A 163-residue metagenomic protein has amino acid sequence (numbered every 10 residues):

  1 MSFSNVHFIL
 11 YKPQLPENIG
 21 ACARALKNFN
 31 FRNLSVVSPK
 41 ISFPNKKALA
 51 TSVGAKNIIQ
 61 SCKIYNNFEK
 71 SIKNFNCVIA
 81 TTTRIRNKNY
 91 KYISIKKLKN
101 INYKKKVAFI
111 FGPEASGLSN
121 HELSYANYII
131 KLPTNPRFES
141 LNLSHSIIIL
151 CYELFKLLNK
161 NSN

Functional and structural regions predicted by a protein language model:
M1-N163: Post-transcriptional modification and biogenesis factors for structured RNAs of the translation apparatus
